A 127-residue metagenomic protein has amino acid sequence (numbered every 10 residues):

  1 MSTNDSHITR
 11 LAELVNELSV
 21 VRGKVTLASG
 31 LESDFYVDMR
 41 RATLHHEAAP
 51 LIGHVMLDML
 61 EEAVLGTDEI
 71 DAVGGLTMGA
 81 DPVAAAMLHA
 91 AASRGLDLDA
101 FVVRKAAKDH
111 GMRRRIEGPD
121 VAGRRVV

Functional and structural regions predicted by a protein language model:
S2-T67: Active-site-facing substrate-recognition patch
G23, A48, G53, G74-G75 (+2 more regions): Glycine-centered flexibility motif
G30, V73, A100: Conserved hydrophobic/aromatic pocket- or pore-lining residues that grip, position, or stack substrates in active sites
M39-R40, L76-T77, V103-A106: Fold-independent oxyanion-binding glycine-rich loops and adjacent beta-strand/coil segments at enzyme active sites
T67-T77: Short glycine-rich phosphate-binding loop at a beta-alpha junction
D81: Glycine-rich SAM-binding Motif I of class I
A84-V127: Short, glycine/charge-rich flexible loops or terminal/linker lids adjacent to PRPP-binding catalytic cores
